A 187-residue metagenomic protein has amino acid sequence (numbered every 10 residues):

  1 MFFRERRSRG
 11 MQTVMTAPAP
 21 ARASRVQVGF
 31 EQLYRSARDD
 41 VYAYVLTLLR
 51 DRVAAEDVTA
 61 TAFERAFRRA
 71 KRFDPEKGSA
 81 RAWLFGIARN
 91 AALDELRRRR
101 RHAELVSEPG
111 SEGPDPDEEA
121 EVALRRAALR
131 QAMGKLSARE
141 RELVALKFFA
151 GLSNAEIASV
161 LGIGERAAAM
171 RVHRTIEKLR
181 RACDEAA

Functional and structural regions predicted by a protein language model:
Q12-T16, H102-R126, S153: Internal acidic/polar
P20-A43: A short, charge-rich alpha-helical start-of-domain segment used by transcription regulators
R22-A23, R50, T61-K77, R98-R100: Sigma70-family region 2
Y34-R38, Y42, R52-R69: Conserved RNAP core-binding helix
D57-E64, G78-N90: Structural recognition of an alpha-helix C-terminal capping motif at a helix-to-coil junction
R68-R72, F85-V106, V122: Arg/Lys-rich amphipathic alpha helix in sigma70-family domain 2
R89, L93, A155-A186: DNA-recognition helix of helix-turn-helix
L143-K147: A short pre-motif secondary-structure segment
